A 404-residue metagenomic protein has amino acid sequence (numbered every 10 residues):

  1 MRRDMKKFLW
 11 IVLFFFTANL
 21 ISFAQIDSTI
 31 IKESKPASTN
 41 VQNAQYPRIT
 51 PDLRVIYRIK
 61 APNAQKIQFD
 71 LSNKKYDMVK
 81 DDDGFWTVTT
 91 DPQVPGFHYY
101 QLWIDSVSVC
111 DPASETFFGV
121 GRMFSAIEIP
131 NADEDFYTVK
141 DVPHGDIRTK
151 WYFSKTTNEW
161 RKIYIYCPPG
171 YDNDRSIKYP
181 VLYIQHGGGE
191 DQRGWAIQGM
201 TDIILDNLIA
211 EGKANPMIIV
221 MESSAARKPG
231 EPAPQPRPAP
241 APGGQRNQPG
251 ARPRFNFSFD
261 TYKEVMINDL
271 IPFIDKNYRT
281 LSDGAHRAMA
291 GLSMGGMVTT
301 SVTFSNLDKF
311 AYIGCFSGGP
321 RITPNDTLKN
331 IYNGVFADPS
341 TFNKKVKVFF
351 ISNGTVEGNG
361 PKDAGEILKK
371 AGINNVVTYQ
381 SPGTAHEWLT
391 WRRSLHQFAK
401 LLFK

Functional and structural regions predicted by a protein language model:
M1-S28: Bacterial Sec-dependent N-terminal signal peptides
I26-S38, A44, I49-Y76, K80-K404: Non-catalytic cap/lid and distal C-terminal segments of serine-dependent acyl enzymes
